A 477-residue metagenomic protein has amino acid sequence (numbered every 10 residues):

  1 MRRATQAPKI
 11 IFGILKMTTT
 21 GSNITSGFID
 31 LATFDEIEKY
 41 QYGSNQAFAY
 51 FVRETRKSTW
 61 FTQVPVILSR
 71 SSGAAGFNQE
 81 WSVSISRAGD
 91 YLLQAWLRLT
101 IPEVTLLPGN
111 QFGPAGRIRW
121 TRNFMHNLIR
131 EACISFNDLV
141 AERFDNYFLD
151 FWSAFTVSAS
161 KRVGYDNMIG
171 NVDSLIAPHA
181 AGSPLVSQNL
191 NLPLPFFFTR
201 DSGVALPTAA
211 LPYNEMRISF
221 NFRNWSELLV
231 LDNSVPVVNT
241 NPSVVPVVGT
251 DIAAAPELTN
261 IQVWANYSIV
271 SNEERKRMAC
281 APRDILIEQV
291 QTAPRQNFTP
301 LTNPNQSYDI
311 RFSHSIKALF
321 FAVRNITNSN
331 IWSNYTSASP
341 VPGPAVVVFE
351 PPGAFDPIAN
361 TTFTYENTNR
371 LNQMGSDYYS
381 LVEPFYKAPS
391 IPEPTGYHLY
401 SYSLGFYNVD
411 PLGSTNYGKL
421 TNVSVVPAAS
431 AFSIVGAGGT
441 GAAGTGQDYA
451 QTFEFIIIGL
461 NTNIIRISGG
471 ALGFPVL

Functional and structural regions predicted by a protein language model:
I11-L477: Short, low-complexity Pro/Thr/Gly
